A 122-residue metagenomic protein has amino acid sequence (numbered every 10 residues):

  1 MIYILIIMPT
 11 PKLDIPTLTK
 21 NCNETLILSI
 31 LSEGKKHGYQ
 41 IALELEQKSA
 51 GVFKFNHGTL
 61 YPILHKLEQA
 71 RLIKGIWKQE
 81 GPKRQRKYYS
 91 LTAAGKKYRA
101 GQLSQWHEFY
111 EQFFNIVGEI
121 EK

Functional and structural regions predicted by a protein language model:
M1-P16: Short, intrinsically disordered or compositionally biased N-terminal tails of bacterial proteins
I15-T17, E121-K122: Short, contiguous hydrophobic alpha-helices characteristic of membrane insertion segments
T17-T59: N-terminal helix-turn-helix DNA-binding core of bacterial DNA-binding proteins
L60-L67: Basic amphipathic alpha-helical segments that dock to polyanions
E68-Q85, S90: Beta-hairpin "wing" of winged helix-turn-helix
R84-L103: Basic, amphipathic "hinge/linker" alpha-helix immediately C-terminal to the N-terminal HTH DNA-binding motif
K97-K122: Amphipathic alpha-helical dimerization/coiled-coil segments that flank or bridge DNA-binding/regulatory modules
